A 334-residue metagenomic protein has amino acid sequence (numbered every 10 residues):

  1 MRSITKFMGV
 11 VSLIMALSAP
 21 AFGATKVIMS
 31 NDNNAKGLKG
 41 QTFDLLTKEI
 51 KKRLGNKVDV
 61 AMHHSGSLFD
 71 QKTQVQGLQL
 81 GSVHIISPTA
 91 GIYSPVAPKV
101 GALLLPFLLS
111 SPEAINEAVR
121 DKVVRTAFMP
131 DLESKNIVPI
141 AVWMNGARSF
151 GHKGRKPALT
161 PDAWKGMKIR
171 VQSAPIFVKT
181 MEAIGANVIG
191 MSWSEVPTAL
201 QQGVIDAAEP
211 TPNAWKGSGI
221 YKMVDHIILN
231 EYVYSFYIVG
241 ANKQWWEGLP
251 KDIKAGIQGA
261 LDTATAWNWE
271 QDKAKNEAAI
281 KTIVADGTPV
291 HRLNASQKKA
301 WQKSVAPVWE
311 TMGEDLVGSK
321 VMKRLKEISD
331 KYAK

Functional and structural regions predicted by a protein language model:
M1-G9: Bacterial N-terminal signal peptides that target proteins for export
I4, P20-A21: Hydrophobic, aromatic-enriched, well-ordered structural segments
G9-S18: Bacterial N-terminal signal peptides
G23-A114, V123, P130-K334: N-terminal secretory/targeting leader peptides
E117: A solvent-exposed, acidic/Ser-Thr-rich amphipathic alpha-helical stretch
